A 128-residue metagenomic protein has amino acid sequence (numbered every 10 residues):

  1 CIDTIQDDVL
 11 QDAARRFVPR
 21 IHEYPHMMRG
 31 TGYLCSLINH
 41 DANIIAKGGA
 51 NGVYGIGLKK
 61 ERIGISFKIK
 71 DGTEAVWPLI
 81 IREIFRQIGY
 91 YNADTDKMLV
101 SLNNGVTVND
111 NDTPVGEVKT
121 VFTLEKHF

Functional and structural regions predicted by a protein language model:
D3-F128: Structured C-terminal helix/loop/strand segments within mature extracytoplasmic catalytic/sensor domains
